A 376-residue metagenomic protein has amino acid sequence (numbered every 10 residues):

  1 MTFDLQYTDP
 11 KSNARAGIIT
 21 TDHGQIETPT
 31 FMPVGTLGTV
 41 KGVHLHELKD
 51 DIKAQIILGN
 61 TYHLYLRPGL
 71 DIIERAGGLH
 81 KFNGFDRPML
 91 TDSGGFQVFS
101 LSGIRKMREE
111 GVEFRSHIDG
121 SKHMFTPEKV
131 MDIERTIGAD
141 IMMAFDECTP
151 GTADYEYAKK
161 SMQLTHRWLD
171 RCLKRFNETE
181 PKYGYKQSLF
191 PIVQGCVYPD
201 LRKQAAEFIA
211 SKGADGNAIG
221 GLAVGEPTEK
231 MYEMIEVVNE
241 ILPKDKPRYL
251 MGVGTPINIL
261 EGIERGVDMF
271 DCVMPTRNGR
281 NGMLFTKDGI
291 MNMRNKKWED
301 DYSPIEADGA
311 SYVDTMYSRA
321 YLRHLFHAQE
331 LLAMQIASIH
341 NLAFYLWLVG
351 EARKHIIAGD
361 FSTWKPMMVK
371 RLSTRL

Functional and structural regions predicted by a protein language model:
M1-K182, K296-E299: Non-catalytic, usually N-terminal nucleic-acid engagement modules in DNA/RNA processing proteins
M1-T20, I26-M32, K41-G42, D146-T152 (+1 more regions): C-terminal extensions of enzymes
G24, I57, D92, E134 (+5 more regions): Conserved, mostly hydrophobic/aromatic
Y65, P150-G151, G225-E226, N278-G279 (+1 more regions): Short secondary-structure capping/turn micro-motifs that flank functional sites
K129, I133-I137, K160, L164-R171 (+5 more regions): A non-catalytic, amphipathic alpha-helix used as a structural packing/dimerization or gating element in enzyme scaffolds
G138, L169, L173-F176, E180 (+4 more regions): Structural signal for hydrophobic packing residues in well-ordered secondary-structure cores of soluble enzyme domains
G151-Y155, K159, G216-L222, L331-M334: Glycine- and acidic
Q163, R175, T179, G184-I305: Glycine-rich phosphate/ribose-binding loops and adjacent secondary-structure elements that form binding surfaces
